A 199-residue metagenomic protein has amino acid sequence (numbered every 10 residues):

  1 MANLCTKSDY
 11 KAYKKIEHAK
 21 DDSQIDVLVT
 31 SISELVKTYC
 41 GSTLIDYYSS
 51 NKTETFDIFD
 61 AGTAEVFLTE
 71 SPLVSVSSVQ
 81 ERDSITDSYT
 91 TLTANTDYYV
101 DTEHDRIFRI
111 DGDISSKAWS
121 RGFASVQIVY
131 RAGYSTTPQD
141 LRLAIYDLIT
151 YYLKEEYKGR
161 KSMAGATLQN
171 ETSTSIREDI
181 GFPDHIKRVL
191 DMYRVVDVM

Functional and structural regions predicted by a protein language model:
M1-M199: Divalent metal-cofactor coordination and adjacent catalytic microenvironments
